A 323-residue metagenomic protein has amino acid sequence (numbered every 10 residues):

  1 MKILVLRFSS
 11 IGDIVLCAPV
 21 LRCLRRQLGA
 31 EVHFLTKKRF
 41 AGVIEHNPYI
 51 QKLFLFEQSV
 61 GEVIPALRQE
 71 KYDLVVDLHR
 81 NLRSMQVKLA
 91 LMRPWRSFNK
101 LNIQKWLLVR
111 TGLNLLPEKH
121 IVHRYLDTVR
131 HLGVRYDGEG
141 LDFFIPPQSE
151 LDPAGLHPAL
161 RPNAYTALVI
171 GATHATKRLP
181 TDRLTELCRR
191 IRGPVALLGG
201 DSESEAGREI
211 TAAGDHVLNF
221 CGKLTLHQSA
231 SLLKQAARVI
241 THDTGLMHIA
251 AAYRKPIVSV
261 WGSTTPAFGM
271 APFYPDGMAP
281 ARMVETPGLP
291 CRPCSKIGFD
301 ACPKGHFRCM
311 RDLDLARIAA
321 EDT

Functional and structural regions predicted by a protein language model:
M1-T323: Catalytic machinery of carbohydrate-active enzymes, primarily nucleotide-sugar-dependent glycosyltransferases
